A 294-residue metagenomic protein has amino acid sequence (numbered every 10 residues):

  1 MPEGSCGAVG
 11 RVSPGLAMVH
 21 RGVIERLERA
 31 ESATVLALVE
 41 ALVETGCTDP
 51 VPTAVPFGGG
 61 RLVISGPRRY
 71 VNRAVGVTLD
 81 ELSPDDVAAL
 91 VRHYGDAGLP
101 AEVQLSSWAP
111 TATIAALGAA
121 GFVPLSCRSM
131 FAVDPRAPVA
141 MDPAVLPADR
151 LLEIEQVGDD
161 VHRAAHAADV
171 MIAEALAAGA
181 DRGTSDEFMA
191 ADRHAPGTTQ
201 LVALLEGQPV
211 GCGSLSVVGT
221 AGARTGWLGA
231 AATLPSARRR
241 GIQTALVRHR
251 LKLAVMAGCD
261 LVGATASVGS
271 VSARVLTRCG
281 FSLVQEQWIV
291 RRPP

Functional and structural regions predicted by a protein language model:
P2-A41, R128-S129, P138-A191: Short amphipathic alpha-helix that is part of the acyltransferase structural core
P2-D96, P110: N-terminal charged segments
C47-T53, L99, L125-R128, D192-V202 (+1 more regions): A short helix-loop-beta-strand connector motif used in the catalytic cores of GNAT acetyltransferases and, in some
S65-A74, L125, V217-G229, R238: A conserved beta-turn-beta hairpin within the catalytic core of GNAT-like acetyltransferases that forms part
L79-H162, G269-S272, W288-R292: Acyl-donor-binding surface of acyltransferase catalytic domains
S83-V91, T233, R239-M256, R274 (+1 more regions): Conserved acetyl-CoA-binding loop-helix of GNAT-fold acetyltransferases
V103-Q104, L228, V262-A266: Conserved hydrophobic beta-strand within the GNAT/NAT acetyltransferase core sheet that lines the active-site cleft
D186-L234: A conserved beta-strand-loop-helix scaffold within acyl/acetyltransferase catalytic domains
